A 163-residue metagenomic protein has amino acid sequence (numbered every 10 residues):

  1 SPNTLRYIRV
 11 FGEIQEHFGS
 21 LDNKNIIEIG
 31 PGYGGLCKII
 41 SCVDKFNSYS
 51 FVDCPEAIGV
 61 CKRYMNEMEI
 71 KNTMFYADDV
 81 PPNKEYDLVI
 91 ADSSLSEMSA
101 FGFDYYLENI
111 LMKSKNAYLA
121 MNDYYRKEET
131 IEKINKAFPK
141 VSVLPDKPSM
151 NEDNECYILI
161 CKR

Functional and structural regions predicted by a protein language model:
S1-L21: Conserved Class I S-adenosyl-L-methionine-dependent methyltransferase catalytic core
D22-G32: Conserved class I S-adenosyl-L-methionine
Y33-K45: Conserved SAM-binding loop of SAM-dependent methyltransferases across substrates and taxa, primarily the Class I
F46-I70: Class I SAM-dependent methyltransferase SAM/SAH-binding core
R63-N83: S-adenosyl-L-methionine
L88-F101: A short SAM/SAH-binding and catalytic strip from SAM-dependent methyltransferases
M98-I110: A short, conserved alpha-helix within the catalytic core of class I
S114-Y125: Conserved beta-strand signature within the Rossmann-like core of class I S-adenosyl-L-methionine
